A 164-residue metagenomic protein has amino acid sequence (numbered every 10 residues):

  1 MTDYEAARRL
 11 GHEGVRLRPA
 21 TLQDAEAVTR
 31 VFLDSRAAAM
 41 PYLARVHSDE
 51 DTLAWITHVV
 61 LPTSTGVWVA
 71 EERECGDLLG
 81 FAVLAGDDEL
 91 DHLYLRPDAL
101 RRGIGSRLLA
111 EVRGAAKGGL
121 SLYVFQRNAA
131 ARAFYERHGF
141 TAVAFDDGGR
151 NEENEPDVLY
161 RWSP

Functional and structural regions predicted by a protein language model:
R16-R30: A short beta-loop-alpha structural element at the N-terminal edge of CoA-dependent acyl/N-acetyltransferase catalytic
L33-H58: Conserved GNAT-fold acetyl-CoA-binding loop/helix
T57-V69, E89: A short helix-loop-beta-strand connector motif used in the catalytic cores of GNAT acetyltransferases and, in some
V69, G76-Y94: Conserved beta-strand in the GNAT
E71, L90-L100, V124-F125: A short, internal acetyl-CoA/4′-phosphopantetheine-binding micro-motif in the GNAT/acyltransferase core
R101-G114, A133, R137: Conserved acetyl-CoA-binding loop-helix of GNAT-fold acetyltransferases
G105, L109, R127-A131, D147-N154: Short glycine/proline-centered loop/turn elements that form peptide/ligand docking sites
A115-R127: Conserved GNAT acetyl-CoA-binding A-motif
